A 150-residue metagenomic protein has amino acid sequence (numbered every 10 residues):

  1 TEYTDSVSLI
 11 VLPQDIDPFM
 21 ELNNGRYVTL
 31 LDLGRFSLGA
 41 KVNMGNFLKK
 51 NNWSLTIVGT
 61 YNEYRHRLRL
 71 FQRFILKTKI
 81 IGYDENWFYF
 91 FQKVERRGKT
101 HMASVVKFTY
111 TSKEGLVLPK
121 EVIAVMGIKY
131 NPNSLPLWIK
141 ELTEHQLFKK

Functional and structural regions predicted by a protein language model:
T1-T56, T111-K150: Hot-dog-fold acyl-thioester-processing enzymes
S6-S8, Y61, V105: Generic structural signal for residues positioned in beta-strands
F47-R73: Small beta-barrel nucleic-acid-binding modules, principally OB-folds
Y64, L68-I75, K79-K150: HotDog/MaoC-like acyl-thioester-processing domains
